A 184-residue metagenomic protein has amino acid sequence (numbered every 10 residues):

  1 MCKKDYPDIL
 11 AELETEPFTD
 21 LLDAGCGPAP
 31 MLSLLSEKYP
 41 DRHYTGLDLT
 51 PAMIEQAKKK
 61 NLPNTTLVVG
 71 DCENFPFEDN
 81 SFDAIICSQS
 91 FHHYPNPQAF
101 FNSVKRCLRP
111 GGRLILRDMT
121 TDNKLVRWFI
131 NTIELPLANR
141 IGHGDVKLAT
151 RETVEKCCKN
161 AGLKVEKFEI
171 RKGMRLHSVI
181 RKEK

Functional and structural regions predicted by a protein language model:
M1-P17: Conserved alpha-helix/loop element of class I SAM-dependent methyltransferases that forms part of the SAM/SAH-binding
F18, F82-D83: Local beta-strand N-terminus motif with an aromatic residue
L22-A24, P28-N74: Class I SAM-dependent methyltransferase SAM/SAH-binding core
M31, R117-A161, E166-R171, R175-H177: C-terminal alpha-helical "lid/dimerization" subdomain adjacent to the S-adenosyl-L-methionine
I86: A conserved beta-strand element that flanks and buttresses the S-adenosyl-L-methionine
Q89-S90: Short catalytic micro-motifs in class I SAM-dependent methyltransferases
Q98-P110: A short glycine-rich, Lys/Arg-flanked "PGG" loop and its adjoining helix->strand segment in the class I
V179-K184: C-terminal lobe and adjacent flexible extensions of AdoMet/dcAdoMet transferase-like proteins
